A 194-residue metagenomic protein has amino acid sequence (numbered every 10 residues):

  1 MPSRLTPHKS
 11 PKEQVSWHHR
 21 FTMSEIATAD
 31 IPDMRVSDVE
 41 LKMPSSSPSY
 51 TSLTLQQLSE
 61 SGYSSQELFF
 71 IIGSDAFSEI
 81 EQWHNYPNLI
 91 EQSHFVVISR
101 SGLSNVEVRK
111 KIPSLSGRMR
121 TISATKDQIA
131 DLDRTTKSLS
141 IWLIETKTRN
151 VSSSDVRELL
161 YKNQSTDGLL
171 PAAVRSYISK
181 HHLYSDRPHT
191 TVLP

Functional and structural regions predicted by a protein language model:
M1-P194: Nucleotidyltransferase catalytic core that binds NTPs
